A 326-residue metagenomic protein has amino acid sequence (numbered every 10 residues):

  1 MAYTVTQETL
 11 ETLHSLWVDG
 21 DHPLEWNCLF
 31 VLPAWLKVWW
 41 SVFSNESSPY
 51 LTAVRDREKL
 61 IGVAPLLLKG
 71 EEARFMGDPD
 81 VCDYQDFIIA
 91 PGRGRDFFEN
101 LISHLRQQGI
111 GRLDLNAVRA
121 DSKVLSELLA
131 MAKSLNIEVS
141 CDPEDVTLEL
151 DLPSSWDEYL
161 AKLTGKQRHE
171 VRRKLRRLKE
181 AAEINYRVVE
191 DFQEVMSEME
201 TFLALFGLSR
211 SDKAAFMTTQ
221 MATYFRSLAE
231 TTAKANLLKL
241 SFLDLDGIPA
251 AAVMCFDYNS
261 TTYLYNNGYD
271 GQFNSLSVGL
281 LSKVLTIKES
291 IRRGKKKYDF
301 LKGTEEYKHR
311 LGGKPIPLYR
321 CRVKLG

Functional and structural regions predicted by a protein language model:
Y3-R57, I61-R74, V118-T147, D151-N274: A conserved beta-strand-loop-helix scaffold within acyl/acetyltransferase catalytic domains
S48-P49, L68-P143, N259-L311, P315: Acyl-donor binding region in acyl/amide transferases
L318-R322: Catalytic core of Fe(II)/2-oxoglutarate
L325-G326: EAL-family c-di-GMP phosphodiesterase catalytic domain
